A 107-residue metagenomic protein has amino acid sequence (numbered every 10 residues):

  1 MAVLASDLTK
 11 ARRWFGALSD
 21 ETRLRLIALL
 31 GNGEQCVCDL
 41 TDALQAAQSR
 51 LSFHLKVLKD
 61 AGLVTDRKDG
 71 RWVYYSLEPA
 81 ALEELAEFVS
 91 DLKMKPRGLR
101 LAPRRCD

Functional and structural regions predicted by a protein language model:
M1-K10, A28, P79-D107: Amphipathic alpha-helical dimerization/coiled-coil segments that flank or bridge DNA-binding/regulatory modules
M1-L4, C36-V37, L51: Short acidic/polar alpha-helix capping motifs at helix-coil junctions
T9-S49, D69-A81: N-terminal helix-turn-helix DNA-binding core of bacterial DNA-binding proteins
W14, A61, R71-V73, E87-D91: Short, structured secondary-structure boundary patches
D42, F53, K59-D60: Alpha-helical residues within the helix-turn-helix
A46-S49, A61, V73, K95 (+1 more regions): Juxtamembrane/interface motifs at transmembrane-helix termini
